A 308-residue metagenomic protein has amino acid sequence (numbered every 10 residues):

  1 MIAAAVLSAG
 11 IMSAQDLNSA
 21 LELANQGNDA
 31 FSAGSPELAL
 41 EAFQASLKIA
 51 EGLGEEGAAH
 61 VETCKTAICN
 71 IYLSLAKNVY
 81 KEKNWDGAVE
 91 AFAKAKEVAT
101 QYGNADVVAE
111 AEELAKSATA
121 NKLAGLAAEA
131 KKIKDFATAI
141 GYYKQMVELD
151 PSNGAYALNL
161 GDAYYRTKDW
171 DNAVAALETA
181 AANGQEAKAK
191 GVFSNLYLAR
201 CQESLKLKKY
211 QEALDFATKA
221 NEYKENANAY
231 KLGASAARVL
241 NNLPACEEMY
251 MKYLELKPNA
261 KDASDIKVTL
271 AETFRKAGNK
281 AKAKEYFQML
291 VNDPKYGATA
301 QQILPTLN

Functional and structural regions predicted by a protein language model:
L7, I11-N70, S74-K77, K81-E82 (+2 more regions): N-terminal leader/linker segments that initiate helical-solenoid repeat arrays
L21, T63, N70, N121 (+6 more regions): Start-of-helix register in tetratricopeptide repeats
S32, N70, S74, N78-K81 (+10 more regions): Register position in tetratricopeptide repeats
S46, A95, Q145-M146, T179-A180 (+3 more regions): Canonical positions in the second alpha-helix
E51, T100, P151, Q185 (+3 more regions): Short coil turns that delineate tetratricopeptide repeat
H60, C64-A67, S74, E110-L114 (+8 more regions): Canonical tetratricopeptide repeat
